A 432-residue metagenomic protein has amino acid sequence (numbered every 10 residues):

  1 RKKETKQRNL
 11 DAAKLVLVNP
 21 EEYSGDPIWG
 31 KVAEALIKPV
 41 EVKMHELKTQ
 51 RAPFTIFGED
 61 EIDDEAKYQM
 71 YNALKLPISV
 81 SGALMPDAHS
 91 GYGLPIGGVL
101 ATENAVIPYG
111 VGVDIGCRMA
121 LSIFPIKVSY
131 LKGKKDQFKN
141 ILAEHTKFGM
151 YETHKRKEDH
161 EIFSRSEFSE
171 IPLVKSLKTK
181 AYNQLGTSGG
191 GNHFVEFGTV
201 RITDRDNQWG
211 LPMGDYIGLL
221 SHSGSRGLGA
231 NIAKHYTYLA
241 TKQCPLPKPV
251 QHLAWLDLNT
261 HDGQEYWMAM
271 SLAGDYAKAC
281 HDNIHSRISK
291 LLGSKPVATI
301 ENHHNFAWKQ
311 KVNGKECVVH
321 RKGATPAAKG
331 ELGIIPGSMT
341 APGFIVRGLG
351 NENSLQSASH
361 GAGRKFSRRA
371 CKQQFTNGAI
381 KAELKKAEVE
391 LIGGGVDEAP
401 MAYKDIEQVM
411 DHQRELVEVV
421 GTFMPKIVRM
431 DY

Functional and structural regions predicted by a protein language model:
K2-I37: Short, charged early-sequence alpha-helical segments and their helix-coil boundaries
K2-K6, L76-S79, S90, R118 (+1 more regions): Short helix-loop boundary/capping segments at the starts of domains
V42-Y68, P77-S81, Y92-I96, A105-P108 (+3 more regions): Domain-length cofactor-binding catalytic modules of enzymes
V99-A101, S122-I123, V346-R347: Short beta-strand-to-turn element immediately C-terminal to the catalytic PLP-Schiff-base lysine in fold type I
A105-G112, C117-S122: N-terminal cap/recognition module
F124-V128: Acidic, low-complexity central loop/insert segments
K155: A domain-level signal for the structural core that forms small-molecule/cofactor-binding pockets and catalytic centers
